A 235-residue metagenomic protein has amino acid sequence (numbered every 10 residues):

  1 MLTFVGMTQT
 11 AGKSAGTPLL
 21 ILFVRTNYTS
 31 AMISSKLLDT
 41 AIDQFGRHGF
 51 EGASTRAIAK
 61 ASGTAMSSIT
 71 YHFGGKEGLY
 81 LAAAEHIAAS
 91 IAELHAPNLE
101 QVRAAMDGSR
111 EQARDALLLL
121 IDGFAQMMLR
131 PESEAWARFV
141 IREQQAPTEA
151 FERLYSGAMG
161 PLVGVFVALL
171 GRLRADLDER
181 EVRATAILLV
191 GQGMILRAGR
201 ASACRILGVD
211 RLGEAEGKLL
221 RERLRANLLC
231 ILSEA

Functional and structural regions predicted by a protein language model:
M1-M32, D43, V102-R103: N-terminal intrinsically disordered/low-complexity leader segments
K36, Q44-H86: Helix-turn-helix
A83, A116, L120, E132-W136 (+6 more regions): Residue-level detector of well-ordered alpha-helical segments, enriched for hydrophobic/aromatic packing positions
P97-E134, T185-L189: Hydrophobic alpha-helical connector segments
D115, T148-R174, K218, E222-A226: Amphipathic alpha-helical packing segments from all-alpha helical-bundle domains
P131-R153, R200-I206: Amphipathic alpha-helical segments used for helix-helix packing
A135-R142, E179-R200, L219, R223-N227: Hydrophobic alpha-helical segments that form the core of small-molecule binding pockets and/or dimer interfaces
M159-T185, I206, I231-A235: Hydrophobic alpha-helical bundle segments that form small-molecule/ligand-binding pockets
